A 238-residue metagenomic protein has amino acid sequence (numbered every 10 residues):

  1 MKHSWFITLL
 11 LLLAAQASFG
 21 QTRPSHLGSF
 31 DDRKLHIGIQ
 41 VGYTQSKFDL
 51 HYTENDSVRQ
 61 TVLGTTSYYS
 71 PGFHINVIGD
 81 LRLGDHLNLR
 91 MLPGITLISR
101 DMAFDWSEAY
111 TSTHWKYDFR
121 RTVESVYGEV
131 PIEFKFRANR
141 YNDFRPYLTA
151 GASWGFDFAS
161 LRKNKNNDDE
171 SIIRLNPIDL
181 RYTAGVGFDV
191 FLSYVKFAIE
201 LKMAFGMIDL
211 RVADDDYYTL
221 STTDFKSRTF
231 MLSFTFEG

Functional and structural regions predicted by a protein language model:
M1-S25, F236-G238: Bacterial Sec-dependent N-terminal signal peptides
G20-G72, E237: Short glycine/proline- and aromatic-enriched beta-strand/turn motifs that initiate or cap beta-hairpins
D32, G84, N139-D143, F191-V195 (+1 more regions): Outer-membrane beta-barrel channels and translocator barrels
I39-Y43, F73-L81, P93-I95, G128-F136 (+4 more regions): Residues on the lipid-exposed face of transmembrane beta-strands in outer-membrane beta-barrel proteins
K47-S70, I98-V126, G155-D179, D209-T229: Extracellular/periplasm-exposed beta-strand and loop segments of Gram-negative cell-envelope proteins, dominated by
T66-W106: Mid-chain, structured segments of secreted extracytoplasmic proteins
N142-P146, L161: Short, structured loop/turn "capping" segments at alpha-beta junctions
P177-Y182, G187-G238: Predominantly the C-terminal beta-signal and adjacent terminal strand-loop region of outer-membrane beta-barrel
